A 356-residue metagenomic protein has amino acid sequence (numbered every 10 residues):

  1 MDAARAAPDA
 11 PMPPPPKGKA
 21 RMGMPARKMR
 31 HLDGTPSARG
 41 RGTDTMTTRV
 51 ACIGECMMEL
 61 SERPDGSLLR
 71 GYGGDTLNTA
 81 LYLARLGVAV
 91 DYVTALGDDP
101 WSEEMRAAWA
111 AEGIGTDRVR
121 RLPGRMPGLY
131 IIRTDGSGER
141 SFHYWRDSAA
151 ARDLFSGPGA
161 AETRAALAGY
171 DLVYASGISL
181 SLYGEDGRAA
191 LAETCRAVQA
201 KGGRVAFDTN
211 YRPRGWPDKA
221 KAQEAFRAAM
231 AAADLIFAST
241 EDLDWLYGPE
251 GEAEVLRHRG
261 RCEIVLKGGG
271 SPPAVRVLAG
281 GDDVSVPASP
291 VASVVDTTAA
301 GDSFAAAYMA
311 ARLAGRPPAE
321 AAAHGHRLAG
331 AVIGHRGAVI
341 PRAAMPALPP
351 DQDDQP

Functional and structural regions predicted by a protein language model:
D2-P15, A20, A26, H31-D33 (+1 more regions): Short amphipathic, helix-prone segments within low-complexity/disordered or flexible regions
G40-G115: Glycine-rich phosphate/adenosyl-contacting loop at the front of the ribokinase-like
G42-R49, R196-A197, E250-P356: Conserved phosphate-binding/catalytic region of the ribokinase-like
R49-A51, D171-L172, L235: Structural motif
C56, I178, T209, S303: Active-site metal-binding loops of divalent metal-dependent hydrolases
L60, A89-I178, L348-P356: Conserved N-terminal subdomain of the carbohydrate kinase-like
L83, S239, G301: Short, conserved phosphate/pyrophosphate- and ester-handling motifs at nucleotide-, phospho-/glycolipid
K201, Y211-D283: Conserved phosphate/ATP/ADP-binding segment of small-molecule kinases
